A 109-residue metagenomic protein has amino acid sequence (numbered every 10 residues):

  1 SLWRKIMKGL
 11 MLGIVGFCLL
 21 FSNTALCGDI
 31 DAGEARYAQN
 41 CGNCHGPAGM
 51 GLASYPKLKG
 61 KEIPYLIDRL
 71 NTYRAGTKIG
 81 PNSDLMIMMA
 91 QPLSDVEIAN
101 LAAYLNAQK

Functional and structural regions predicted by a protein language model:
S1-M7: Short, Lys/Arg-enriched N-terminal segments with co-localized hydrophobic residues within the first ~10-30 amino acids
K8-L10, D31, I67-D68, A107-Q108: Predominantly soluble domains enriched in secretory-pathway, periplasmic, or organellar proteins
L10-G16: Sec-dependent signal peptide hydrophobic core
S22-N23: N-terminal signal peptide c-region/cleavage motif recognized by signal peptidases
G28-M50: Sequence/structural segment immediately N-terminal to covalent heme-attachment motifs in c-type and related
D31-Q39, K59-D68: Sequence context surrounding c-type heme c attachment/ligation sites in exported
L52-K59, R74-K109: Axial heme c-ligation environment in periplasmic c-type cytochrome domains
